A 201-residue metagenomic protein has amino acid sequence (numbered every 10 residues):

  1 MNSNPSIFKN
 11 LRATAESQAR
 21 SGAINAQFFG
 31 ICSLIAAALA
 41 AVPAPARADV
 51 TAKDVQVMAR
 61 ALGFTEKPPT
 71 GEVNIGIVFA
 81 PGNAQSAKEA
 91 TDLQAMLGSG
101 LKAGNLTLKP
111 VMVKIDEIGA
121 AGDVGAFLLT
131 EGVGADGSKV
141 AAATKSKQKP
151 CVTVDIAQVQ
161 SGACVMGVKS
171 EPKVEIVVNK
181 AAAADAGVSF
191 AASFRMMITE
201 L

Functional and structural regions predicted by a protein language model:
M1-N25: N-terminal secretory signal peptides that target proteins for export/translocation
N2, F8, P43-L201: Short hydrophobic alpha-helices and adjacent helix-cap/hinge residues
A13-E16, L39, A44: Intrinsic disorder/low-complexity segments in short proteins, especially the signal peptide and propeptide regions
G30-A41: Bacterial N-terminal signal peptides
